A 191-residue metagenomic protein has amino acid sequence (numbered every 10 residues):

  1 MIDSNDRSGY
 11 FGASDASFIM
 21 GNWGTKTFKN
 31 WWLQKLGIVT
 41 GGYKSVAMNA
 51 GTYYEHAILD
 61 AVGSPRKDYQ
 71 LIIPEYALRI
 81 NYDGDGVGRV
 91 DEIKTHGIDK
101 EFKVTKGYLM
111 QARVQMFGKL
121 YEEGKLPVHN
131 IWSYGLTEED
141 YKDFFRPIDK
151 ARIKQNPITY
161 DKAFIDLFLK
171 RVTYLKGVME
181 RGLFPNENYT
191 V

Functional and structural regions predicted by a protein language model:
M1-A61, V191: Charged, glycine-rich intrinsically disordered N-terminal tails and low-complexity linkers that flank
W31, K35, A61, L167 (+2 more regions): Residues that form generic nucleotide/phosphate-binding pockets
G37, G63, G124, G182-F184: Short, flexible coil/linker elements and helix-boundary hinge sites characteristic of intrinsically disordered
R66-K176: Nucleic-acid nuclease catalytic cores
V172, K176-V191: Charged phosphate-binding loop/patch that engages nucleotide di/tri-phosphates or the phosphate backbone of nucleic
